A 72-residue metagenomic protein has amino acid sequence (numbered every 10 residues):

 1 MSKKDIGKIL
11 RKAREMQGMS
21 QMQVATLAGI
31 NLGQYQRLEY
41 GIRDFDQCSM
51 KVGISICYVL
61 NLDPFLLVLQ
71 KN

Functional and structural regions predicted by a protein language model:
M1-M16: A short, Lys/Arg-rich alpha-helix, primarily the initiator
K8, K12, T26, R37 (+1 more regions): DNA-binding alpha-helical recognition surfaces that contact promoter or target DNA
L10, Q21, M50-G53: Helix-turn-helix DNA-binding elements, focusing on the entry/boundary residues of the two helices that contact DNA
R14, A25, C57: The alpha-helix within a helix-turn-helix
G18-Y40: Short alpha-helical DNA-recognition segment
I42-C48: Short, solvent-exposed alpha-helical "recognition" segments
C48-L66: DNA major-groove recognition helix of helix-turn-helix/homeodomain DNA-binding modules
L66-N72: Short amphipathic recognition helices of helix-turn-helix/homeodomain-type DNA-binding modules
